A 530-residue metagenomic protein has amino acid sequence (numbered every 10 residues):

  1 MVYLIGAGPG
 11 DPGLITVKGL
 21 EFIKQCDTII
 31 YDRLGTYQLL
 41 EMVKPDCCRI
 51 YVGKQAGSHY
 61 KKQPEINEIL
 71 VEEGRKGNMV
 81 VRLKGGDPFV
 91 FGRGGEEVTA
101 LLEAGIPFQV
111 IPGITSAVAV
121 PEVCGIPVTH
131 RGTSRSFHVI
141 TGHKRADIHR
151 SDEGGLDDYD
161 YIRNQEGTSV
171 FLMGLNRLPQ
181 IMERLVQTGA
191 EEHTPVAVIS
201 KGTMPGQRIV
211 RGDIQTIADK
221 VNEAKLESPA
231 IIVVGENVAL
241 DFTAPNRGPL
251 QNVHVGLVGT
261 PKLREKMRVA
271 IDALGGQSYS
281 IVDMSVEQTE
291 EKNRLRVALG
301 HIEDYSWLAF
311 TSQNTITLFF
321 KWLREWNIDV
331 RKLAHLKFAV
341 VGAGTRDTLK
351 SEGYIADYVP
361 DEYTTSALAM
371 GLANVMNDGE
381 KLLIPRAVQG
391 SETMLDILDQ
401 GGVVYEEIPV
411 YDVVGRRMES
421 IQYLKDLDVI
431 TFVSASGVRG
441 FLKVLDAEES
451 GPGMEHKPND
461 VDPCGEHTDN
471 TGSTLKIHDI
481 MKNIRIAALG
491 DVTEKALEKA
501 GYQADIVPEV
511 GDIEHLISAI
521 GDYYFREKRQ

Functional and structural regions predicted by a protein language model:
M1-I5, F108-Q109, T115-P249, H254 (+3 more regions): Beta-strand/loop-alpha-helix module characteristic of Rossmann-like adenine-cofactor folds
M1-P12, V17-T115, A119, R296 (+2 more regions): Class I S-adenosyl-L-methionine
A7, I15, D27, Y31 (+13 more regions): Catalytic cores of large soluble enzymes that bind and process phosphate-bearing ligands
P9-G10, A56, K62-I66, L70-K76 (+4 more regions): Signature of uroporphyrinogen-III synthase
D27-I29, R49, P127, S169 (+4 more regions): Short, well-ordered beta-strand core segments
Y37, I66-E72, V123-P127, G155-Y159 (+1 more regions): Short, charged beta->alpha transition segments
N67-E122, P127-T129, G167-E183, T194 (+2 more regions): A glycine-rich beta-strand to alpha-helix segment that forms a phosphate/ribose-binding loop at ligand/cofactor sites
L102-I106, V128-H130, Q187-H193, W326-K332 (+1 more regions): A short alpha->loop->secondary-structure connector
